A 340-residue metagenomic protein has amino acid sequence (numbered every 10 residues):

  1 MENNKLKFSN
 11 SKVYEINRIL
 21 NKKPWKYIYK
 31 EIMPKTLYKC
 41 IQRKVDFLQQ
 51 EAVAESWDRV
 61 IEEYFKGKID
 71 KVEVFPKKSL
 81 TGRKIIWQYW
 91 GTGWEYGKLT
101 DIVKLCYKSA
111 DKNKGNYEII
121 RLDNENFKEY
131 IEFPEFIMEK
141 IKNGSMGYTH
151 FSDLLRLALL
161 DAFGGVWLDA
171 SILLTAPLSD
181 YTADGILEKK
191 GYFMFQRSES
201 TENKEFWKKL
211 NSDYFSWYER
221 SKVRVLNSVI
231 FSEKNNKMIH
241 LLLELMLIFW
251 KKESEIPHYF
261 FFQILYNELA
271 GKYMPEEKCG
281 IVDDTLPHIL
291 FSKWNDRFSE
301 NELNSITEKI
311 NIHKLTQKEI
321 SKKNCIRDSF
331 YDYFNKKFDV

Functional and structural regions predicted by a protein language model:
M1-S152, A170-V340: Glycosyltransferase-associated regions of secretory-pathway enzymes, highlighting luminal stem/catalytic domains
D153-F163: Small-residue hinge/turn detector
F163, L168-A170: Active-site acidic Asp-centered loop
